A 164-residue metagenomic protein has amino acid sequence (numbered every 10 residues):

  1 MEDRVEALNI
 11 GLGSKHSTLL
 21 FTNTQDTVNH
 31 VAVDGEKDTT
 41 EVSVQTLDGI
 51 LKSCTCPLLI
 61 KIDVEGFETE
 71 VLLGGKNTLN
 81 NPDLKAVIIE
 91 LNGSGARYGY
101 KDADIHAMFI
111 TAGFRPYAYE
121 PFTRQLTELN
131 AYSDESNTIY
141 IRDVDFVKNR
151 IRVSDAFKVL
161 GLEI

Functional and structural regions predicted by a protein language model:
M1-I164: Phosphate/nucleotide-binding beta-alpha loop and adjacent structural elements of enzyme active sites
